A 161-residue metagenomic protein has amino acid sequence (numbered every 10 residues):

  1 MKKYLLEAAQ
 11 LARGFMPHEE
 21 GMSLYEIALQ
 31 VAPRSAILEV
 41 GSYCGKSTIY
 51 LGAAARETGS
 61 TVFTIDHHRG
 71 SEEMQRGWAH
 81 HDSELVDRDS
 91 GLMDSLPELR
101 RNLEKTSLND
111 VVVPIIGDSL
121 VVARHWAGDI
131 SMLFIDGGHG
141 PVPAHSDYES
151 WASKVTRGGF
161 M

Functional and structural regions predicted by a protein language model:
K2-M161: S-adenosylmethionine/decaboxylated-SAM
